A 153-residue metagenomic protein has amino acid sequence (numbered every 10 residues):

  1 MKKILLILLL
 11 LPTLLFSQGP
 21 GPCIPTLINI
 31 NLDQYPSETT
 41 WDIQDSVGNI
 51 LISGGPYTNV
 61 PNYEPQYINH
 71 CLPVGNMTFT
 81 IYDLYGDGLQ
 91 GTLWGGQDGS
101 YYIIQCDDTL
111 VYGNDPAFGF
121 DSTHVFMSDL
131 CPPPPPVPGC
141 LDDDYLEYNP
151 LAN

Functional and structural regions predicted by a protein language model:
I4-N153: Primarily marks secretory-pathway-exposed extracellular/lumenal segments that are disulfide- and glycosylation-prone
